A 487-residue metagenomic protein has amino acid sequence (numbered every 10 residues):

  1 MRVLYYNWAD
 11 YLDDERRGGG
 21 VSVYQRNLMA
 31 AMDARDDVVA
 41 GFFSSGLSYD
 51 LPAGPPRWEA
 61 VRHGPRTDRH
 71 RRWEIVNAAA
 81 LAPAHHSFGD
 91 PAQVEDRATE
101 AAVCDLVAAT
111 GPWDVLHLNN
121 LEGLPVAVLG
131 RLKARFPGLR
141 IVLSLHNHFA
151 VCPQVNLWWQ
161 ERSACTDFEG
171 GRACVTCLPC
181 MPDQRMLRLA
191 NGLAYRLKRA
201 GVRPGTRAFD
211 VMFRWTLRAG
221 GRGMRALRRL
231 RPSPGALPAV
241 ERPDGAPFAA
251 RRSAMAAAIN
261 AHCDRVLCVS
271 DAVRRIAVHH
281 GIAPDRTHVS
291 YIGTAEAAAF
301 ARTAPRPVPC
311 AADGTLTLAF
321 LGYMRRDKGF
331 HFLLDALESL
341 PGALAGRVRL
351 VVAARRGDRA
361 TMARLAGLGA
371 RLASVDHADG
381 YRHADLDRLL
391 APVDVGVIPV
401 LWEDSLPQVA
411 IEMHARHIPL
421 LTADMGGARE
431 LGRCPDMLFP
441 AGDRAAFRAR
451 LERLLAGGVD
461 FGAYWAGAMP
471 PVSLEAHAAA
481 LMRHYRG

Functional and structural regions predicted by a protein language model:
M1-H63, P137-L139, E338, M425: N-terminal subdomain of nucleotide-sugar transferases
V23, R325-S339: A conserved mid-protein helix/loop that constitutes part of the nucleotide-sugar donor-binding site
F42-T110, C180-V211, R218, R222-R229: A conserved catalytic-core segment of Leloir-type glycosyltransferases
R349-M362: Glycosyltransferase donor-sugar binding loop
M362-A384: Nucleotide-activated donor-binding/catalytic signature segment of Leloir-type glycosyltransferases, i.e., the conserved
V395, P419-T422: Short hydrophobic beta-strand element within catalytic cores of glycosyltransferases and related nucleotide-activated
C434-A445, E452-G458: Conserved acidic donor-binding segment of nucleotide-sugar-dependent glycosyltransferases
V459-G487: A charged, aromatic-enriched C-terminal amphipathic alpha-helix characteristic of glycosyltransferases across folds
